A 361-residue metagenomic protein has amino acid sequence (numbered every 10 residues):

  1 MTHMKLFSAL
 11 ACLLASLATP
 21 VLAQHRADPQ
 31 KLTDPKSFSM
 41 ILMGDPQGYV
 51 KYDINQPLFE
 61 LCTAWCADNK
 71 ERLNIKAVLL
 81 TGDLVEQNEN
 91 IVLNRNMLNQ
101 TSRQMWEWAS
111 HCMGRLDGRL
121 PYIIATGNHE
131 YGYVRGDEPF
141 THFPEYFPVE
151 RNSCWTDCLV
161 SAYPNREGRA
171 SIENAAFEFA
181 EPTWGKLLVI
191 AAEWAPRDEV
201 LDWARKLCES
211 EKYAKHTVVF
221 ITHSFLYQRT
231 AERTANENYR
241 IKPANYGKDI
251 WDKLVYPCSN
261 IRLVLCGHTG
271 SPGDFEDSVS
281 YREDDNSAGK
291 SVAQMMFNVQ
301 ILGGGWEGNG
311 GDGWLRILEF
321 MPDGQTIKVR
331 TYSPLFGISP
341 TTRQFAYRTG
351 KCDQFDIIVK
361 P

Functional and structural regions predicted by a protein language model:
Q24-T101: N-terminal active-site segment of His-dependent metallophosphoesterases
K36-S39, R72-V78, D117-I123, P182-L188 (+5 more regions): Loop/turn elements at helix/coil->beta-strand transitions in domains of secreted/extracellular proteins
S37-V50, G185-A195, I221, A293-N298 (+1 more regions): Active-site-proximal beta-strand elements of phosphoester/diester hydrolases
L42-G44, K76-D83, P121-G127, A192 (+4 more regions): Active-site neighborhood of phospho(di)ester-bond hydrolases with catalytic His/Asp-centered motifs
N90-D202, Y213, P257, D274-M296 (+3 more regions): Extended active-site neighborhood of metal-dependent phosphoesterases/phosphodiesterases
R95-S102, D198-D202, E211-R262: Active-site-proximal segments of metal-dependent phosphoesterases and phosphodiesterases across multiple
K242-P322: Conserved beta-sheet core of the metallophosphoesterase superfamily
E307-P361: A short C-terminal boundary segment appended to hydrolase-like catalytic domains
